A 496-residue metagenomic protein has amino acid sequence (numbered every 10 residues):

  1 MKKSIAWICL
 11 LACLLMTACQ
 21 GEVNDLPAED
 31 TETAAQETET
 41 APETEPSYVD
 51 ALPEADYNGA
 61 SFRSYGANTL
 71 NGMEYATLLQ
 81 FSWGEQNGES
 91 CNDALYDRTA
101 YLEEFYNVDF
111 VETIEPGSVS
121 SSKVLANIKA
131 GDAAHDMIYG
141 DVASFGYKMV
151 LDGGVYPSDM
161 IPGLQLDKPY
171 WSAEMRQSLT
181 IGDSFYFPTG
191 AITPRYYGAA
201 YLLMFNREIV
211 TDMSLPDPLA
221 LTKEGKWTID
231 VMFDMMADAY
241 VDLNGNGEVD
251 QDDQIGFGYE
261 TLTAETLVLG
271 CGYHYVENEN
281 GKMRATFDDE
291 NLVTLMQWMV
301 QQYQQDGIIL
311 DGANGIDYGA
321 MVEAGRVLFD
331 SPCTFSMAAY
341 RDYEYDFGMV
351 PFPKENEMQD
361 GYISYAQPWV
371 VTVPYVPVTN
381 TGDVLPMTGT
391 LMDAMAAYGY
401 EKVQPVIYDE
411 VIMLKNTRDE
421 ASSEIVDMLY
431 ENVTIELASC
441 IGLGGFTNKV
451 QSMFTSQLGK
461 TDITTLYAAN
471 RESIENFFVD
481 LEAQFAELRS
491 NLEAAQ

Functional and structural regions predicted by a protein language model:
L15-A18: C-terminal motif of bacterial Sec signal peptides marking the signal peptidase cleavage site
N58-E89, V108-T113, D136-M137, F257: Short, well-ordered beta-strand elements
F105-T180: Extracytoplasmic "Venus flytrap"/periplasmic binding protein-like
V150-D152, S172-A220, Y259-N280, P368-P377: Periplasmic solute-binding protein
P162-Y170, T222-E224, D250, Y273-T294 (+1 more regions): Short, solvent-exposed loop/beta-turn-alpha elements that line the ligand-binding surface or hinge of extracytoplasmic
I229, F233-D238, L267-V268, Y275-A313: Glycine-centered hinge/linker elements that transmit conformational signals in sensory and ligand-binding systems
R341-L414: Extracytoplasmic/periplasmic substrate-recognition and gating elements
P405-V406, E424-Q496: C-terminal capping/gating helix-and-loop segments adjacent to ligand/active sites or protein-protein/ligand interfaces
